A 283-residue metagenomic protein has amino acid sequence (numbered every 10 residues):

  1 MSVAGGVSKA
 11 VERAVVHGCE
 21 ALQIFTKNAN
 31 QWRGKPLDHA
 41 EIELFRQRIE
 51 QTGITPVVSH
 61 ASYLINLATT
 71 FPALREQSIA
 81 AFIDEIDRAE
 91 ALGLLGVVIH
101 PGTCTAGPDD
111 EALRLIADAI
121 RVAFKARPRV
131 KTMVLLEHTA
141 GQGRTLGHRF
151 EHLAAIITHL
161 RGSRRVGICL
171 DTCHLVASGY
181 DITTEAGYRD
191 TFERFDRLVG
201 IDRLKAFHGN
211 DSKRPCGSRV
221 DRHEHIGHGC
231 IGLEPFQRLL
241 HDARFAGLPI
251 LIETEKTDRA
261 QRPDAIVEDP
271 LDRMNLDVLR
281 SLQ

Functional and structural regions predicted by a protein language model:
M1-A61, I65-I86: N-terminal pre-domain/capping segments
S2-A4, K27-A29, A61-L64, G102-C104 (+4 more regions): Active-site beta-loop-alpha junctions enriched in small/polar residues
E12-C19, L37-V58, E85-G93, R121-K131 (+3 more regions): Acidic (Asp/Glu)-rich catalytic clusters
A14, H60, S78, A89 (+5 more regions): Conserved, mostly hydrophobic/aromatic
G34, F71-R75, A106-D110, D181 (+1 more regions): Glycine-rich tight-turn/loop motif centered on a GG-T
L37-E43, I79-F82, L113-A117, R149-L153 (+2 more regions): Charged helix-capping and loop-helix junction motifs
L67-G167, L271: Active-site acidic/histidine proton-transfer and metal-coordination neighborhood in alpha/beta enzyme cores
A154-Q283: Histidine-acidic metal/acid-base catalytic patches
